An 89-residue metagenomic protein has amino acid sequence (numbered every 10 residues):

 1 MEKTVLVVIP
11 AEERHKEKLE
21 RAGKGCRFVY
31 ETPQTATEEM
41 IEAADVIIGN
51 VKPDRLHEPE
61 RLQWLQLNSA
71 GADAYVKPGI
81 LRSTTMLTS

Functional and structural regions predicted by a protein language model:
M1-V46: N-terminal glycine-/charge-rich "phosphate-binding" loop or analogous flexible N-terminal tail
A43-S89: Phosphate/diphosphate ligand-binding glycine-rich loop within oxidoreductases
